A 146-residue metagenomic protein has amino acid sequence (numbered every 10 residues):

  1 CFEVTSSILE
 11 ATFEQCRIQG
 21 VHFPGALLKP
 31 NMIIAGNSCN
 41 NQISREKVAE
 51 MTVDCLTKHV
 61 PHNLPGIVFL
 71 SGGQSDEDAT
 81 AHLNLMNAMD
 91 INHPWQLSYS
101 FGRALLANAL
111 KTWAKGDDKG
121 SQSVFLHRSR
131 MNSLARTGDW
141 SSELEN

Functional and structural regions predicted by a protein language model:
C1-N146: Active-site capping/gating regions of soluble enzymes
